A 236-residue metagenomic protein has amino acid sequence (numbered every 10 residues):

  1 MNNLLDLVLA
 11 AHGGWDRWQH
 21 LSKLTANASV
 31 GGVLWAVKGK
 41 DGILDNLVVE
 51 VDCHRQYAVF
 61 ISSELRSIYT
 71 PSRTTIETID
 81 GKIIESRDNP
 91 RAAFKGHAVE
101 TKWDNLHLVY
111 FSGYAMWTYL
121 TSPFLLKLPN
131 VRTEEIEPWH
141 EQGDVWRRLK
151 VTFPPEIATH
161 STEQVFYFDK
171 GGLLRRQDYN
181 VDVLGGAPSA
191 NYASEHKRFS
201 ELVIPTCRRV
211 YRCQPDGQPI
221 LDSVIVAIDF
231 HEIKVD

Functional and structural regions predicted by a protein language model:
N3, D80-I157, L184: Flexible, processing/modification-adjacent segments and terminal tails in exported/periplasmic/extracellular proteins
L5-L9: Short, Gly/Pro- and small/polar-rich lid/capping loops
A10-P90, E135: N-terminal mature ectodomain segment of secretory-pathway/periplasmic proteins
W15-W18, S62, L126-P138, S223-D236: Intrinsically disordered terminal and processing segments
W18, W35-V37, Y119, R175 (+1 more regions): Tryptophan-centered motif/residue detector
E50-R55, F94-K102, F199-S200, V235-D236: Short, surface-exposed linear segments at secondary-structure transitions and domain or protein termini
S63-N105, C213, Q218-I233: Catalytic loop of the DD-peptidase/beta-lactamase superfamily, centered on the K-T-G motif and neighboring
D144-D236: Gly/Pro-enriched, hydrophobic low-complexity segments that function as extracytoplasmic propeptides/linkers
